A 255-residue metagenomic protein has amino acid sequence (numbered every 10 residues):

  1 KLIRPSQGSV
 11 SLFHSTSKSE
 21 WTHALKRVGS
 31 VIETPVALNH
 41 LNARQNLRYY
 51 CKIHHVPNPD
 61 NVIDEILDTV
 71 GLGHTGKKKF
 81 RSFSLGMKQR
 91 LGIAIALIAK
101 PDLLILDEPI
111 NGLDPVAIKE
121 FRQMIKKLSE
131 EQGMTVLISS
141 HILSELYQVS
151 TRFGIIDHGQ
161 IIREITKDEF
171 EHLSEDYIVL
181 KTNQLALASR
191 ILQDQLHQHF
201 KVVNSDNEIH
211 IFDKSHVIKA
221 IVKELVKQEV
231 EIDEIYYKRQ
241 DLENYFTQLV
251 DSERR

Functional and structural regions predicted by a protein language model:
K1-I138, L143-D157, I161-R163: ABC transporter nucleotide-binding domains
R4, F170-L173, K201-V203: Short, flexible turn/loop "capping" segments at secondary-structure junctions
A43, K167, R239-L242: Structural motif detector for alpha-helix initiation sites
Q160-K181: Conserved beta-strand-loop-alpha-helix hinge in the C-terminal portion of ABC ATPase nucleotide-binding domains
D176-L249: Short, charged/small-residue-rich alpha-helical element at the C-terminal edge of ABC transporter nucleotide-binding
S252-R255: ABC-family P-loop ATPase nucleotide-binding domain
